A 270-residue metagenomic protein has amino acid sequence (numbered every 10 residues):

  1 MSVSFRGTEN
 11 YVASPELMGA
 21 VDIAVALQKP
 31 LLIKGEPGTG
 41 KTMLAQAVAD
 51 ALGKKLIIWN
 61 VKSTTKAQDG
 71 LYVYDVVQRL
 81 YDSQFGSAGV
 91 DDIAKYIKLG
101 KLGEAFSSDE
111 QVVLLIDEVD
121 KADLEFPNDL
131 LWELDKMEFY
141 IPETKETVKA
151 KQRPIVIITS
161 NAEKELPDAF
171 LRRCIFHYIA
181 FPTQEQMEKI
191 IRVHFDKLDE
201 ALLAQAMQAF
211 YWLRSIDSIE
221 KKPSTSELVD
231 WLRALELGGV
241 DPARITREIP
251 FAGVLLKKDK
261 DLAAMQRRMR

Functional and structural regions predicted by a protein language model:
M1-R270: C-terminal regulatory/interaction module of P-loop NTP-utilizing enzymes
